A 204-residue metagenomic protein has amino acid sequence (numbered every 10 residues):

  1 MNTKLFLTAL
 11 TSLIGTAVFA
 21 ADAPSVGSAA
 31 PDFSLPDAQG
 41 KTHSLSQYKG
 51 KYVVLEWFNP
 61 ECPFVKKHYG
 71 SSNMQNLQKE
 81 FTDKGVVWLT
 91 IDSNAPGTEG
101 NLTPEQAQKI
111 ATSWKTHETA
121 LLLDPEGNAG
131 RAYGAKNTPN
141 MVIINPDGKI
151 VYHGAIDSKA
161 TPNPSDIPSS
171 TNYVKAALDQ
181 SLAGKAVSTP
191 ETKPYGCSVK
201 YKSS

Functional and structural regions predicted by a protein language model:
M1-L7: Bacterial N-terminal signal peptides that target proteins for export
A9, I14-D32: N-proximal helix/coil linker or "cap" segments that precede and/or mark the start of modular domains
F33-V53: A short beta-strand-turn-helix
S46-K66, L178: Short active-site neighborhood of thiol/selenol oxidoreductases, capturing the structured segment around
G50-V53, D83-W88, T116-T119, P146-K149: Loop/turn elements at helix/coil->beta-strand transitions in domains of secreted/extracellular proteins
K66-W114, P125-A132: Structural microenvironment flanking redox-active thiols in thiol-disulfide oxidoreductases
Q108-N145, I150: Short, internal strand/loop/helix patches that form the active-site neighborhood or redox-interaction surface
I143-S204: Thiol-/selenol-based redox modules, centered on thioredoxin-like and closely related oxidoreductase domains
